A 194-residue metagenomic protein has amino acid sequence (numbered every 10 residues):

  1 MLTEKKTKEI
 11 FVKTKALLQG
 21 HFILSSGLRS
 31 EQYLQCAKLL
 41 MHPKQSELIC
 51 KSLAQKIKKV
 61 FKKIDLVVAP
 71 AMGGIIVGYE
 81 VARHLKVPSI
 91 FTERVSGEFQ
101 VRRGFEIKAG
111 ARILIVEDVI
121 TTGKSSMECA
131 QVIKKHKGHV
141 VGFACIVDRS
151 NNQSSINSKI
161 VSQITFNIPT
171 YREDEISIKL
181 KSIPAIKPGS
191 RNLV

Functional and structural regions predicted by a protein language model:
M1-V194: PRPP-associated nucleotide enzymes
